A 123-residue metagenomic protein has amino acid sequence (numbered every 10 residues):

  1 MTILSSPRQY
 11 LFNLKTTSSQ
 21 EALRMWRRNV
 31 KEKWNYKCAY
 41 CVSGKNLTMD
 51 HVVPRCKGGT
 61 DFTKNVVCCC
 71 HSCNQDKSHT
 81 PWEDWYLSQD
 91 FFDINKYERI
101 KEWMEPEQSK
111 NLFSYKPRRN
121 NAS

Functional and structural regions predicted by a protein language model:
M1-K37, I94-Y97, K101-R119: Short, charged surface segments at domain edges that flank catalytic/cofactor-binding sites
K37-C68, K77-S88: Histidine-centered nuclease catalytic patch
C73: Short Cys/His-based metal-binding microdomains
N121-S123: Short acidic DE-rich linear segments
